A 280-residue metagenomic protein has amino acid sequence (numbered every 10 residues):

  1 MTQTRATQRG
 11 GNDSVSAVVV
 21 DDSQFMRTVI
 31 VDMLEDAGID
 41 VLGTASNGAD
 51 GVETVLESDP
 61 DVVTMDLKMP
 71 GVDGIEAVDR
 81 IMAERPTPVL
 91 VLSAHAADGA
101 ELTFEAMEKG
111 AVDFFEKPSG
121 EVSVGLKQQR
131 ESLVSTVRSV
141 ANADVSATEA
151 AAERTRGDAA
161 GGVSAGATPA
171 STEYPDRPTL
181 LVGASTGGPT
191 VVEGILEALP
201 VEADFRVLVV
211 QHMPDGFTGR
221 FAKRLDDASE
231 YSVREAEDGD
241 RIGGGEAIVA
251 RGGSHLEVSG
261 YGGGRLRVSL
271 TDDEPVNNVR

Functional and structural regions predicted by a protein language model:
T2-A6, G11, S16, Q24-D32 (+4 more regions): Conserved acid/base catalytic micro-environments in cytosolic active-site loops
A17-V18, V62: Hydrophobic "anchor" residues on beta-strands that sit immediately upstream of conserved functional sites
D21: Conserved acidic carboxylate
G38-S46, T54: Short hydrophobic/Thr-rich beta-strand motif most characteristic of the beta2 strand and flanking loop of CheY-like
S58-T64: Active-site beta3 strand of CheY-like receiver
